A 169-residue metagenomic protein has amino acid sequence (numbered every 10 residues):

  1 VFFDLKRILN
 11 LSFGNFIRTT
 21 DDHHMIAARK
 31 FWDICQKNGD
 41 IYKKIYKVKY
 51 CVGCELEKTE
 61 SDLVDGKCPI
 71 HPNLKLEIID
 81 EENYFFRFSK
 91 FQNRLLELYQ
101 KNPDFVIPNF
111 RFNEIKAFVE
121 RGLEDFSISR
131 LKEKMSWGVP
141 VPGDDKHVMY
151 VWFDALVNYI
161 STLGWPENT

Functional and structural regions predicted by a protein language model:
V1-I41: N-terminal Rossmann-like or analogous alpha/beta NTP/dinucleotide-binding catalytic cores that position adenine
F3-N10, I70, L74, N102: Amphipathic, alpha-helical segments enriched in basic
L9-F16, Q36-V48, S61-D62, E77-I79 (+2 more regions): Short secondary-structure capping/junction motifs at helix and strand boundaries
H23-A27, I34, P72, E77-T169: Structured secondary-structure scaffolds
N38-Q92, L96: Cys/His-rich short segments
